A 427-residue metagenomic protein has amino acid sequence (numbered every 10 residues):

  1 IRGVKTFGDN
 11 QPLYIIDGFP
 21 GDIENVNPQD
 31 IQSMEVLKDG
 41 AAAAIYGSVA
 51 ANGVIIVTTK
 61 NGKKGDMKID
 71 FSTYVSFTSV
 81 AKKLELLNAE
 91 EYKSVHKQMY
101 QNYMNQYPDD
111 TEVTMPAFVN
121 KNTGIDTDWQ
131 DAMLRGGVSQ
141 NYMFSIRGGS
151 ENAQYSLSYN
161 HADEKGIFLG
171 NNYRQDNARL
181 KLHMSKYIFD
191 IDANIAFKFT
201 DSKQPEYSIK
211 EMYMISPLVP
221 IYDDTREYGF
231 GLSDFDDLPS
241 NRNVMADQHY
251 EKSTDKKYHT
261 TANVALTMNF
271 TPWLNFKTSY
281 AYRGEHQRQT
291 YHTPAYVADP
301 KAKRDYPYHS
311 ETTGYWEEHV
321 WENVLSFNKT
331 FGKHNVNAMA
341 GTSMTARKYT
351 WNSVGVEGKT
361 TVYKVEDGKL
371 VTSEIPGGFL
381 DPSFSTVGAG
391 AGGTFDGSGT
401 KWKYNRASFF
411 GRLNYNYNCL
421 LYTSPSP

Functional and structural regions predicted by a protein language model:
I1-K5, D17, A50-T73, Y142-F144: N-terminal periplasmic accessory domains that precede and gate Gram-negative outer-membrane beta-barrel machines
F7-G8, G21-I23, G40-I45, G62-G65 (+2 more regions): Short beta-strands and strand-coil junctions in structured, solvent-facing domains, enriched
Q11-P12, D17-A44: Short acidic/polar hinge/loop motifs at secondary-structure boundaries that mediate gating or recognition
V26-Q29, Y46-A51, N171-R174, Y207: Short, glycine-/polar-rich solvent-exposed loops and beta-turns at beta-strand/coil boundaries
I56, D70, S145-R147, S158 (+6 more regions): Outer-membrane beta-barrel architecture
K63-D126, G166-T261, K277-S408: Surface-exposed loop/interface segments of Gram-negative outer-membrane beta-barrel transport/assembly proteins
K64, S139, S150-E151, S185-F189 (+3 more regions): Outer-membrane beta-barrel channels and translocator barrels
Y422-P427: Conserved small/polar residues in nucleotide/adenosyl-binding loops
